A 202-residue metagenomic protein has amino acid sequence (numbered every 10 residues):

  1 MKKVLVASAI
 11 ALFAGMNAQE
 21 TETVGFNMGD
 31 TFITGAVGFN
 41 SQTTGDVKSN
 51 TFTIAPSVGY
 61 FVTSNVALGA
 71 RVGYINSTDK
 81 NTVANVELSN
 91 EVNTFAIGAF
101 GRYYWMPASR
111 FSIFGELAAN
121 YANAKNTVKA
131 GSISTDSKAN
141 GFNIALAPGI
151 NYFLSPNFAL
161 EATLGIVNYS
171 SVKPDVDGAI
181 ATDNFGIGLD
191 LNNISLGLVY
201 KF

Functional and structural regions predicted by a protein language model:
V4-T34, Y103-W105: Outer-membrane beta-barrel biogenesis signature
Q19-Y60, S64-R71, N76, K125 (+1 more regions): Short glycine/proline- and aromatic-enriched beta-strand/turn motifs that initiate or cap beta-hairpins
G29-T31, K48-I54, E91-I97, K138-I144 (+2 more regions): Residues that define the transmembrane beta-barrel architecture of outer-membrane proteins
I33-G35, A70, A99, I113-L117 (+3 more regions): Membrane-embedded beta-strand positions of outer-membrane beta-barrel proteins
T44-F52, D79-E91, A124-D136, N140 (+1 more regions): Outer-membrane beta-barrel translocator domains and adjoining extracellular loop/strand segments of Gram-negative
G59-F61, R102-M106, A122, N151-F153 (+2 more regions): Structural signature of outer-membrane beta-barrel channels/translocons
N65-L68, S109-F111, Y152, N157-L160: Repeated loop/turn-to-beta-strand initiation elements of outer-membrane beta-barrel proteins
S77-T82, G149, L154-F202: Predominantly the C-terminal beta-signal and adjacent terminal strand-loop region of outer-membrane beta-barrel
